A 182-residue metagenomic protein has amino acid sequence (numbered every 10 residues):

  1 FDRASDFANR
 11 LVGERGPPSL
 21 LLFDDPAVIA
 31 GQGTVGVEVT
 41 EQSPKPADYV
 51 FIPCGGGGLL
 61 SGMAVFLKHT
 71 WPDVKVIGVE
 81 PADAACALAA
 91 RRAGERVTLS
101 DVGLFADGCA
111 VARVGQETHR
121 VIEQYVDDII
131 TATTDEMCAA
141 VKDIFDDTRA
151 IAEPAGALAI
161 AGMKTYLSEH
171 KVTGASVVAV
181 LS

Functional and structural regions predicted by a protein language model:
F1-S182: PLP-dependent amino-acid enzyme catalytic core
